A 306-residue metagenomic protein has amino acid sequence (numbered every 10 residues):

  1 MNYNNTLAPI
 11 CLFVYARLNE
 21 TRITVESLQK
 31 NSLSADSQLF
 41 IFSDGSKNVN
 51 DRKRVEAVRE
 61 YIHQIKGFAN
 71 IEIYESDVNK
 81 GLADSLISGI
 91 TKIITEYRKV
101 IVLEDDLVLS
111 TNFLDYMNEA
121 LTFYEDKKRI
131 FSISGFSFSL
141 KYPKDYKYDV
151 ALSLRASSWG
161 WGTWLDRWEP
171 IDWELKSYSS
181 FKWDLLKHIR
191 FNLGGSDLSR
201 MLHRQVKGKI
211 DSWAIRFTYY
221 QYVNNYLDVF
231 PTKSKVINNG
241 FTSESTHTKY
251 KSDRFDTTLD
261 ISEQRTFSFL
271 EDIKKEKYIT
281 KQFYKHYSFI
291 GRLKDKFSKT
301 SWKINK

Functional and structural regions predicted by a protein language model:
M1-V102, L107-K306: An acidic/histidine-cluster motif and surrounding catalytic segment that typifies divalent-metal-assisted enzyme active
